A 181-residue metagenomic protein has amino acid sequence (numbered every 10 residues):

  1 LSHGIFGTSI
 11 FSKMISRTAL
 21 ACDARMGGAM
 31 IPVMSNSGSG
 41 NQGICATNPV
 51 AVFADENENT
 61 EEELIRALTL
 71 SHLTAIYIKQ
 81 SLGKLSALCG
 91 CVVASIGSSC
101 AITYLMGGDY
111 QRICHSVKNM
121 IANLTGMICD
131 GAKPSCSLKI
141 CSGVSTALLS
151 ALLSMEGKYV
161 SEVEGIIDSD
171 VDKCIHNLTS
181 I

Functional and structural regions predicted by a protein language model:
L1-G4, I102, M106-I181: Functionally critical mobile loop/hinge segments
L1-N41: Accessory "access/gating" subregions that flank catalytic or transport cores
H3, A29-S39, S81-C89, G131-L138: A short glycine/serine-rich beta->alpha loop
A19, D23, V50-A51, H72 (+1 more regions): Amphipathic, well-packed alpha-helical segments that form the structural scaffold of globular domains
S37-C45, C89-G97: FAD-binding core of FAD-dependent oxidoreductases, characterized by glycine-rich FAD pyrophosphate-binding loops
G43-N59, S99-G107: Alpha-helical support elements that line or immediately flank enzyme active sites and cofactor-binding pockets
N59-L73, Y77, S81-S95, D109-V117 (+2 more regions): Phosphate/pyrophosphate-binding betaalpha-module
